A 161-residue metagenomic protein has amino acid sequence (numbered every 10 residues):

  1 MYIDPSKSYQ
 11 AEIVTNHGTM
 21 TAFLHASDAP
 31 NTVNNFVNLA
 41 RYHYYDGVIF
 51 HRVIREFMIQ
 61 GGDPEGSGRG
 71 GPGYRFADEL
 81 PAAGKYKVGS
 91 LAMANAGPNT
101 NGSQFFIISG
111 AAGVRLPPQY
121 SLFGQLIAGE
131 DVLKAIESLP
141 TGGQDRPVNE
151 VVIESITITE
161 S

Functional and structural regions predicted by a protein language model:
M1-S161: Cyclophilin-like peptidyl-prolyl cis-trans isomerases
